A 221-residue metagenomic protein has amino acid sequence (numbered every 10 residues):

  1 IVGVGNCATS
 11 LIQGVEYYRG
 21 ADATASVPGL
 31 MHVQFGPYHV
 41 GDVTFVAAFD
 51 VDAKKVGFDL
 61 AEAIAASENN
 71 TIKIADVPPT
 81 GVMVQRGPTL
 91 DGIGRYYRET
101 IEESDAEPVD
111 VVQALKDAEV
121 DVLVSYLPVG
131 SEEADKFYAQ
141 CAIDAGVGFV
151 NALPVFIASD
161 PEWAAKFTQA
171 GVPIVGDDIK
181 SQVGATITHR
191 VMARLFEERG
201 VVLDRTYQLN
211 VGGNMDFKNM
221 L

Functional and structural regions predicted by a protein language model:
I1-Y138, D144: N-terminal glycine-/serine-/threonine-rich beta1-alpha1-beta2 phosphate-ribose binding loop of Rossmann-like
V2, V175-L221: Conserved anion/nucleotide-ligand pocket segment
G5-T9, L127-E133, L153-D160, K180-T186 (+1 more regions): Gly/Ser/Thr-rich loops at beta-strand to alpha-helix junctions that form or flank small-molecule/cofactor-binding
I12-G14, F58-A61, P161-A164, I187-H189 (+1 more regions): Short acidic, glycine/serine/threonine-rich loops at helix termini
E16-A23, T168-V172, R194-V202: Generic secondary-structure signature for well-ordered alpha-helical cores
T44-A47, P173, R205: Conserved beta-strand segments of alpha/beta enzyme cores
D121, G148, P173, V202: Residue-level detector of anion-binding/catalytic polar loops
P128-A145, A152-P173: Rossmann-fold NAD(P)-binding glycine/threonine-rich loop
